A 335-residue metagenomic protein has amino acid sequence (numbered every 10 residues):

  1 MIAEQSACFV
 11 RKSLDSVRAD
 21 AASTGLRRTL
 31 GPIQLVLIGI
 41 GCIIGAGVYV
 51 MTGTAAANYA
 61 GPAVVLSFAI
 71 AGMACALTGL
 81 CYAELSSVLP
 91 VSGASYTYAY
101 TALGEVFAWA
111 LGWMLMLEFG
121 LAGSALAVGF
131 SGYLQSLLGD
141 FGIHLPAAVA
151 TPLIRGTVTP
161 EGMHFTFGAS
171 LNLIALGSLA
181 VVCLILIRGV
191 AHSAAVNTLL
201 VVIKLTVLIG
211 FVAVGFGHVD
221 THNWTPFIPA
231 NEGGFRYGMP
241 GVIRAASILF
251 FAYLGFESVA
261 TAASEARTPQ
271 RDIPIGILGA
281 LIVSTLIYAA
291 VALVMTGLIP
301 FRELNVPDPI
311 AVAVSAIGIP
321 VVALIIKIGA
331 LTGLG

Functional and structural regions predicted by a protein language model:
M1-M51, A57-P62, C75-L80, L89-S92 (+2 more regions): Membrane-interface "cap" regions at the ends of multi-pass membrane proteins
A19-L26, V65, A69, H144-A175 (+1 more regions): Helix-loop-helix junctions that connect adjacent transmembrane segments in multi-pass membrane transporters
R27, V48-M163, F167, A280-V283 (+2 more regions): Extracellular loop-to-transmembrane helix junctions
I40, A69-M73, W113-L121, G177-L184 (+2 more regions): Hydrophobic alpha-helical transmembrane segments of multi-pass membrane proteins
A46-V48, A71-C81, S178-L186, F256-E257: Central hydrophobic cores of alpha-helical transmembrane segments in multi-pass inner-membrane proteins across all
A76-G79, L126, Y133-D140, I187-V190 (+2 more regions): Transmembrane helix-loop junctions and nearby membrane-interface residues
